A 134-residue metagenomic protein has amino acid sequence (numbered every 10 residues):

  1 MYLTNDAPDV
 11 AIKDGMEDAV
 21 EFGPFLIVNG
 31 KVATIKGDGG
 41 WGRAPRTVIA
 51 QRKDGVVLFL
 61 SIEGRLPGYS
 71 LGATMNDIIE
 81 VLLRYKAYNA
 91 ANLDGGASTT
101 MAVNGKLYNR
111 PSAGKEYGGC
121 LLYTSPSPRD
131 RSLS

Functional and structural regions predicted by a protein language model:
M1-G39: Active-site-adjacent helix-turn-beta-strand microarchitecture at beta-sheet edges that either contains or buttresses
E21, V28-K86: Domain-core and long-helix interface of multi-subunit machines
M101-K106: Histidine/acidic-residue-rich catalytic or RNA/ligand-binding cores of hydrolases and nuclease-related proteins
Y108-Y117: Short proline/glycine-enriched turn/loop segments at secondary-structure junctions
Y123-D130: Conserved small/polar residues in nucleotide/adenosyl-binding loops
